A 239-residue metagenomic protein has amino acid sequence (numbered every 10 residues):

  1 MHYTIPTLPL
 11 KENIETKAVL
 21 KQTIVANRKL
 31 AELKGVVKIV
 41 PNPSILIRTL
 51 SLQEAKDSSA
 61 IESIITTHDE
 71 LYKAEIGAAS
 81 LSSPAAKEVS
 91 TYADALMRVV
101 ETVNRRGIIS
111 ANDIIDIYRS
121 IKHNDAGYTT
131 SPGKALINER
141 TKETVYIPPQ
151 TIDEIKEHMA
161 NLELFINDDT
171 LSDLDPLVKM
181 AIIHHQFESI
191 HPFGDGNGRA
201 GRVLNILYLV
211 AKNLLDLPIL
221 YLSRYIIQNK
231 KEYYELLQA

Functional and structural regions predicted by a protein language model:
M1-A239: FIC/Doc superfamily catalytic core
